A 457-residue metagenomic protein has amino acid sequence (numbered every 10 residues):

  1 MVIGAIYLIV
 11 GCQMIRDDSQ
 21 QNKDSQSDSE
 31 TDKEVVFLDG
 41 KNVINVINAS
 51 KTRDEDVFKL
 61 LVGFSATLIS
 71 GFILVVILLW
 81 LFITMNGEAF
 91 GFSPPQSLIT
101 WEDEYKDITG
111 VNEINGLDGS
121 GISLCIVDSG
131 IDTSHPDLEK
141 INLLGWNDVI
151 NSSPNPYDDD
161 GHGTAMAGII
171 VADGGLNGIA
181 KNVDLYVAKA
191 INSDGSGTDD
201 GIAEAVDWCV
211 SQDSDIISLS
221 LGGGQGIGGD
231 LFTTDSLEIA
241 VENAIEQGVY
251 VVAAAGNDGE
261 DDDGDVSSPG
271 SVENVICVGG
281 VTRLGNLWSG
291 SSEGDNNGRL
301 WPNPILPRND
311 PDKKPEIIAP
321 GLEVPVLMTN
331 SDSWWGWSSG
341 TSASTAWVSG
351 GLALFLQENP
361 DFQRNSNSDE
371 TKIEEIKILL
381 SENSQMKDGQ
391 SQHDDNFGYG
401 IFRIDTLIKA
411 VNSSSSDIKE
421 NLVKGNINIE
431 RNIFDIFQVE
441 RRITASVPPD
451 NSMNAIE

Functional and structural regions predicted by a protein language model:
M1-K41: N-terminal targeting leaders characterized by basic, low-complexity, disordered sequences that direct proteins
Y7, G11, I15-D18, L61 (+5 more regions): Substrate-binding/access-modulating region of protease and related hydrolase catalytic domains
I15-D18, S50-F64, S152-G229, G279-T282: Subtilisin-like peptidase catalytic core
S50-S70, M85-C125, I150-Y157, W288-S291 (+3 more regions): N-terminal domain-start motif of subtilase-like serine proteases
N112-L144, P154-T198, E246, S271-N274 (+3 more regions): Subtilisin-like serine protease catalytic core
D128, G270-Q357: Extracellular S/T/G-rich loop segment that most often corresponds to the catalytic His/Ser-adjacent loop
Y186, A190, D265, G321-D395: Hydrolase catalytic cores
I216-S218, Q357-P449: C-terminal subdomain of the subtilisin-like protease fold in secreted/lumenal serine endopeptidases
